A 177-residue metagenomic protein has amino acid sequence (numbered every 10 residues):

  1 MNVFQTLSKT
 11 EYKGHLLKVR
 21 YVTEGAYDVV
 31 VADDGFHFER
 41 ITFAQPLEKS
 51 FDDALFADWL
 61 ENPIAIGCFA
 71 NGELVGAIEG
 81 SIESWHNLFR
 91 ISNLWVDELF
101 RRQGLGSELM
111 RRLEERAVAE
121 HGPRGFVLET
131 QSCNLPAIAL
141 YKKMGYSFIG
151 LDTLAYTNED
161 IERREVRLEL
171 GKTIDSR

Functional and structural regions predicted by a protein language model:
S8-S92, D97-L99, M110-R112, R116 (+2 more regions): Acetyl-CoA-dependent GNAT
A32, V118, L135-P136, E159: Short secondary-structure boundary/hinge segments and terminal tails
D97-Q103, S132: Active-site acidic-Proline motif in GNAT/NAT acetyltransferases
E108-G125, S147: Conserved acyl-CoA
L109, N134-A137: Conserved short alpha-helix immediately C-terminal to the canonical SAM/SAH-binding motif I of Rossmann-like
R124-V127, Q131-L135, M144-S147, L151-R177: C-terminal "cap" of GNAT-fold acetyltransferases
